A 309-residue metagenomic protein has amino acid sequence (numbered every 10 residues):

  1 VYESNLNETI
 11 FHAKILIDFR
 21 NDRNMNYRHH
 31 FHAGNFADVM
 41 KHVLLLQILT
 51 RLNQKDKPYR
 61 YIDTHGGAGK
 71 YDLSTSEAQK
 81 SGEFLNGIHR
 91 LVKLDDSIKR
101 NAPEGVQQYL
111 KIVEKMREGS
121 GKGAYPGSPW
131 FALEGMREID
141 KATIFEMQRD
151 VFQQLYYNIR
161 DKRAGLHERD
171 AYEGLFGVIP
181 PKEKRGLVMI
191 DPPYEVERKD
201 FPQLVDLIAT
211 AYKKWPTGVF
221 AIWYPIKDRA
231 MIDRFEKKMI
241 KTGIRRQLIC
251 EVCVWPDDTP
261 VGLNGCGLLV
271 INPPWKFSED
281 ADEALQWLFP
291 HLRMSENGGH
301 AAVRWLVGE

Functional and structural regions predicted by a protein language model:
Y2-L6: Extreme N-terminal basic, low-complexity initiation segments that serve as generic localization/processing leaders
I10-E309: Class I S-adenosyl-L-methionine-dependent methyltransferase catalytic core
